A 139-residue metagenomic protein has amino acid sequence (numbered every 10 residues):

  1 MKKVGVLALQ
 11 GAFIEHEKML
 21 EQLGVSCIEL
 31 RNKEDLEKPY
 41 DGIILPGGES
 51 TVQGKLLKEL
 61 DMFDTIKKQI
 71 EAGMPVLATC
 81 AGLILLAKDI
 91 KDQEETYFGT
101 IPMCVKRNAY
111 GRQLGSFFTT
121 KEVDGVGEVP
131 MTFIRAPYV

Functional and structural regions predicted by a protein language model:
M1-E59, D64-A72: N-terminal beta1-alpha1 cap of cysteine-dependent amidohydrolase-like domains
V6, E29, A78, G99-P102 (+1 more regions): Structural signal for conserved beta-strand scaffold positions within catalytic alpha/beta enzyme cores
G11, S116, R135-V139: C-terminal and late-domain segments of enzyme folds
E37-P39, A87, G125: Short secondary-structure boundary/hinge segments and terminal tails
L45-G48, A78-T79, I134: A conserved hydrophobic position in a structured secondary element of the catalytic/binding core that shapes
S50-E122: Cysteine-nucleophile active-site neighborhood
K121-V139: Active-site oxyanion/phosphate-handling segment shared across diverse enzymes
